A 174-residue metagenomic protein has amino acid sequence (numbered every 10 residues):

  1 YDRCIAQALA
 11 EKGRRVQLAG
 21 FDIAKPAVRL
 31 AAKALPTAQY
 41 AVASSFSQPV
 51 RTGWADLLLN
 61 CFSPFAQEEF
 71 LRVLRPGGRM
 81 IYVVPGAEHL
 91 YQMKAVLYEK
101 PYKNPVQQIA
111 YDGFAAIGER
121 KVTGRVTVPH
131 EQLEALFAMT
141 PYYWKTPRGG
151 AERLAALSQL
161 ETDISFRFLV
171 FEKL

Functional and structural regions predicted by a protein language model:
Y1-D2, V28, A66-E68, L90: Short, well-ordered alpha-helical microsegments
Y1-Q48: Class I SAM-dependent methyltransferase SAM/SAH-binding core
F46-L58: A short acidic, Gly/Pro-enriched loop at the edge of an enzyme's catalytic core that lines a small-molecule cofactor
V50-G53, L90-V96: Short, charged, surface-exposed secondary-structure boundary motifs
F62-P76: A short, conserved alpha-helix within the catalytic core of class I
G77-L90: Conserved beta-strand signature within the Rossmann-like core of class I S-adenosyl-L-methionine
K94-A116: Conserved Class I S-adenosyl-L-methionine
V122-L174: Conserved Class I S-adenosyl-L-methionine
